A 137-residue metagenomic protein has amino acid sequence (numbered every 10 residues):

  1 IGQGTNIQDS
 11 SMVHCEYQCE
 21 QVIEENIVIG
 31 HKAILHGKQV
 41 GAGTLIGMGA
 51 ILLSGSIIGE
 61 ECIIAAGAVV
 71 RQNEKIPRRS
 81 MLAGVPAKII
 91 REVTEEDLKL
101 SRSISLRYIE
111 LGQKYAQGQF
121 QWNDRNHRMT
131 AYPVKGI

Functional and structural regions predicted by a protein language model:
G2-Q3, Q8-C15, E24-E25, I29-H31 (+8 more regions): Left-handed beta-helix
Q21, E25-I29, A33-I34, I51 (+1 more regions): C-terminal segments of enzyme domains that contribute to small-molecule binding surfaces
